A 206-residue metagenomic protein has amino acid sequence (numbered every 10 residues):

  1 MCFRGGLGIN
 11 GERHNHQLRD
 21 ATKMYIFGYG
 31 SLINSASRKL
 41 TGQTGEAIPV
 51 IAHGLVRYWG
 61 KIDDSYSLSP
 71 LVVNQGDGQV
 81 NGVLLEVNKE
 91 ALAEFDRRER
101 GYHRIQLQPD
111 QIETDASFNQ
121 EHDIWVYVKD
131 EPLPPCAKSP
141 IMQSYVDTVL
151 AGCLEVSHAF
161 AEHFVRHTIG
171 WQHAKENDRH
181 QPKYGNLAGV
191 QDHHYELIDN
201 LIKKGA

Functional and structural regions predicted by a protein language model:
G5-G11: Residue-identity detector for glycine
G11, N15-A206: A glycine-rich, hydrophobic/aromatic-adjacent loop/helix-cap motif
